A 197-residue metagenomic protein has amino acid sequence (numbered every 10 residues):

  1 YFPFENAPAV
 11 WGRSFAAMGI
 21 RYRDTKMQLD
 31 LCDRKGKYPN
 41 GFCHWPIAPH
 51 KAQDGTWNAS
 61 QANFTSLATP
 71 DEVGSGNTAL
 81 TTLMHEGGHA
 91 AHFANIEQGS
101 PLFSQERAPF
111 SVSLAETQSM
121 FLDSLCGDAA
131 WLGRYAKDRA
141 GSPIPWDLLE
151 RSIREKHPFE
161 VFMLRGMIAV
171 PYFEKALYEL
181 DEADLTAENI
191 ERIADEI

Functional and structural regions predicted by a protein language model:
Y1-I197: Cation-handling catalytic/transport regions enriched in His/Asp/Glu
